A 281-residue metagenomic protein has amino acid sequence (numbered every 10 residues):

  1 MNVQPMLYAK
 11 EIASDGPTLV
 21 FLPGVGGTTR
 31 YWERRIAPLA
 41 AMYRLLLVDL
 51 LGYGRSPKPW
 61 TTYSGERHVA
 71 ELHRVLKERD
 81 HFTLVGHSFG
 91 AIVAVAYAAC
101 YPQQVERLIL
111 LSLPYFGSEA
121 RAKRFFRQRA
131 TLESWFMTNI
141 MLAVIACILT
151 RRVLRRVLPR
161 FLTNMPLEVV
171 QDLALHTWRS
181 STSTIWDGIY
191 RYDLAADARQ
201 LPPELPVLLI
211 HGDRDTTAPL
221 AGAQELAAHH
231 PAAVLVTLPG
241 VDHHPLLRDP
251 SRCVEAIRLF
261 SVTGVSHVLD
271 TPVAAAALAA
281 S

Functional and structural regions predicted by a protein language model:
E11-K58: Conserved HGGG/HGGXW glycine-rich cap/lid loop of the alpha/beta-hydrolase fold
L47-V85, E255: Active-site loop/oxyanion-hole signature of alpha/beta-hydrolase fold enzymes
G86-G90, A94: Gly/Ala-rich beta-loop-alpha elbow adjacent to hydrolase catalytic centers
A99, R107-I140: Flexible "cap/lid" loop of the alpha/beta hydrolase fold
A120-R121, L142-L201: Conserved alpha/beta-hydrolase catalytic His-Asp/Glu region
L201-P203, L209-H211, D215: Short beta-strand/loop motif that positions the catalytic acidic residue of the alpha/beta-hydrolase fold
T216-G222: Conserved alpha/beta-hydrolase "acid-adjacent" motif
V241-V254: Catalytic histidine-centered segment of alpha/beta-hydrolase-like enzymes
